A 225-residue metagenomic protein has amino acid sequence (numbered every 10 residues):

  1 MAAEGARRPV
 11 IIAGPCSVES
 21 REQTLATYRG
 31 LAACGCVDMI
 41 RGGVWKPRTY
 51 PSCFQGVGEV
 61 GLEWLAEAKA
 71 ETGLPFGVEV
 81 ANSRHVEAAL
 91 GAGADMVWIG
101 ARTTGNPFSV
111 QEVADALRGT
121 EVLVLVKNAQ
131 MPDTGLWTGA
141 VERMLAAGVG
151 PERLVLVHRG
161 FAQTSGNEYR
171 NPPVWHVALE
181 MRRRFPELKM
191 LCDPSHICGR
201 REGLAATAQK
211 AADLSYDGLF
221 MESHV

Functional and structural regions predicted by a protein language model:
M1-A13: N-terminal amphipathic alpha-helix/helix-capping segment at the start of soluble metabolic enzymes
E4, S109-V225: Catalytic alpha/beta core domains of metabolic enzymes, predominantly
A13, V78, C192: Active-site flanking residues adjacent to catalytic metal/cofactor-binding acidic residues
C16-G30, E59-E63, R201-A206: Glycine-rich anion/phosphate-binding loops
A26-V44, A92: Catalytic domains of carbohydrate-active enzymes, especially glycoside hydrolases
D38-V60, H224-V225: Glycine-rich, proline-tolerant flexible connector loops at the mouths of alpha/beta enzymes
R41, Q55-V57, G73-V86, D95-S109 (+3 more regions): Catalytic beta/alpha-barrel core
G42-K46, M96-P107, L214-V225: Glycine-rich phosphate-binding active-site loops on the catalytic face of alpha/beta enzymes
